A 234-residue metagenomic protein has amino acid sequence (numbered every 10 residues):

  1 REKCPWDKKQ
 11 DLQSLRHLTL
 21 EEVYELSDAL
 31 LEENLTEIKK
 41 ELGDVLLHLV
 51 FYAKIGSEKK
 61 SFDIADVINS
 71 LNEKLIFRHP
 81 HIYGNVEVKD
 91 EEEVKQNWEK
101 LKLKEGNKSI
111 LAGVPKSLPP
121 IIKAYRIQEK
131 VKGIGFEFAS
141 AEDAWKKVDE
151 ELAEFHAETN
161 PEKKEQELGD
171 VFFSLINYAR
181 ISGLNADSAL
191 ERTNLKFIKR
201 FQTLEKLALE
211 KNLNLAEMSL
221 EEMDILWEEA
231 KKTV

Functional and structural regions predicted by a protein language model:
R1-E41, L47-L168, F172-V234: Flexible "arm" and connector segments at domain edges
